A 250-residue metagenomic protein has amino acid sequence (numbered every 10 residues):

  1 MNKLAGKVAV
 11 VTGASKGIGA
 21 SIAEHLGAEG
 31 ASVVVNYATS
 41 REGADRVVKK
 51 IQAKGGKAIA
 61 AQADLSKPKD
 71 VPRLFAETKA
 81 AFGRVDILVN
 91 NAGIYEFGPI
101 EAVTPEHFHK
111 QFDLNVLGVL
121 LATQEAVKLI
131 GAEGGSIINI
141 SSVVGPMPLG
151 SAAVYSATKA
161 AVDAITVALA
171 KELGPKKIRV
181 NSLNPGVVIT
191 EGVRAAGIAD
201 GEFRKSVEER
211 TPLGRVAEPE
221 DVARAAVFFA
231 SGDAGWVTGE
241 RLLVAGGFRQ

Functional and structural regions predicted by a protein language model:
V8, S15-K16: Conserved glycine-rich cofactor-binding loop
P99-I100, T104-F112, F203, V207: Substrate-binding pocket helix/loop in short-chain dehydrogenase/reductase
E101, M147-A153, P175-K176, G214 (+1 more regions): Active-site loop immediately N-terminal to the catalytic Tyr-X3-Lys motif of short-chain dehydrogenase/reductase
T123, T158: Active-site helix of classical SDR
K128, K171-P175, G235: Alpha-helical segment proximal to the catalytic Tyr-Lys
S142: Residue(s) in the substrate-gating loop at a strand-loop-helix junction that position the organic substrate next
M147, V227, T238-Q250: Short C-terminal tail/terminal secondary-structure segment of NAD(P)H-dependent dehydrogenase/reductase domains
